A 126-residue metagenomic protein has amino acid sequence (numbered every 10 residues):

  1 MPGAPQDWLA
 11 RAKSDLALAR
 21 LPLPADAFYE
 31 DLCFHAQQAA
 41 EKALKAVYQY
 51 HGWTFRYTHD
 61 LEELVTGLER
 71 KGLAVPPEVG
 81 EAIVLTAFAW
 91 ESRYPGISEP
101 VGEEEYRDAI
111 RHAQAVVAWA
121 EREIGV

Functional and structural regions predicted by a protein language model:
M1-V126: Terminal alpha-helical segments
